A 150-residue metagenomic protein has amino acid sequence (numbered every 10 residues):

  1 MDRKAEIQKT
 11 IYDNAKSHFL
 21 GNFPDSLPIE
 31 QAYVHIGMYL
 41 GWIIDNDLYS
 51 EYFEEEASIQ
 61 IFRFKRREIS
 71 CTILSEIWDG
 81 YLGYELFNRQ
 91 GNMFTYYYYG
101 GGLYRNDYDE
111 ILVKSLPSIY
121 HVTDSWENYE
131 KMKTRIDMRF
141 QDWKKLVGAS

Functional and structural regions predicted by a protein language model:
D2, P28, S50, E54-E56 (+5 more regions): Serine/threonine-rich low-complexity intrinsically disordered regions
D2-T72, I77, L86-F87: N-terminal low-complexity, intrinsically disordered segments
I11-F19, V122-V147: Polar/charged low-complexity regulatory segments
K16, G21, P28, G91 (+4 more regions): Low-complexity, compositionally biased segments
K65-R135: Amphipathic protein-protein interaction modules
